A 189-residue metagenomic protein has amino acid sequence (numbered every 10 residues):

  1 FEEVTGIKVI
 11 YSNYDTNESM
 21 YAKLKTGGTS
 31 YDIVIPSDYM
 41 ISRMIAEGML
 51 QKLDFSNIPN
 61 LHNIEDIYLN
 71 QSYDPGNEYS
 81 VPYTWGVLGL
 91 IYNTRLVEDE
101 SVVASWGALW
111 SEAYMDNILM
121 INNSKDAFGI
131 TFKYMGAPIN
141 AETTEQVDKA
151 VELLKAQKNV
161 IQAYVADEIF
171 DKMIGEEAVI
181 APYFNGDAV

Functional and structural regions predicted by a protein language model:
F1-R43, D171: Early extracytoplasmic/lumenal segment of secretory-pathway proteins
V4, L153-A156, D187: Solvent-exposed, charged/polar functional surfaces in cytosolic regulatory/catalytic domains
V4, Y164, Y183: Residue-level signal for short amphipathic helical patches enriched in basic/charged and nearby hydrophobic residues
T16, S101, Y183: Short, glycine/acidic-rich beta->alpha junctions
N17, A166-D167, N185: Conserved glycosyltransferase catalytic-site signature
S30-Y31, I35-E177: Extracytoplasmic ligand-binding site segments that recognize negatively charged/polar headgroups
M40-R43, I180-V189: A ligand-binding cleft/hinge motif common to bilobed small-molecule-binding domains
